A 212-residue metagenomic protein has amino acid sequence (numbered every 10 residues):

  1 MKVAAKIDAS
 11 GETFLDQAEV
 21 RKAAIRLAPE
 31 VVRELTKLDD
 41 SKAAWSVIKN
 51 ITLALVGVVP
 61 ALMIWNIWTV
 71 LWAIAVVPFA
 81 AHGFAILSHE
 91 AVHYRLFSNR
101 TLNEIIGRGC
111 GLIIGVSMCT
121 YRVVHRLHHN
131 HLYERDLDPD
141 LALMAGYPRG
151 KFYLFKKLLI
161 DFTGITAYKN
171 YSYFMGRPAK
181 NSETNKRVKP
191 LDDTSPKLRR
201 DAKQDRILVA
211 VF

Functional and structural regions predicted by a protein language model:
M1, A85-I86, I105: Polar low-complexity intrinsically disordered regions
M1-P78, I113-R122, L127-F212: Non-catalytic, topology-defining segments of multipass membrane proteins
A43, A91-Y94, C110-I113: Generic anion/oxyanion-binding catalytic loop in active/binding sites
A81-R100, Y121-E134: Acidic (Asp/Glu-rich) catalytic motifs at the cytosolic membrane interface
S98-L112, A145: Post-HEXXH active-site segment of zinc metalloproteases
